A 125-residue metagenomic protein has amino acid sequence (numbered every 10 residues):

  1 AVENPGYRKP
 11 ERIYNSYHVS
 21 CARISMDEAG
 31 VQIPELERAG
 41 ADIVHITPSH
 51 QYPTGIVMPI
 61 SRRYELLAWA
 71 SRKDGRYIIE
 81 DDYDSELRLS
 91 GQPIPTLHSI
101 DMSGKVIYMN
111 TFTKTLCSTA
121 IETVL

Functional and structural regions predicted by a protein language model:
A1-G75, E86, Q92-I100: Conserved core of the PLP fold type I
I78-E80: Generic enzyme active-site microenvironment
D82-D84: Conserved Walker B
E86-L87, T119: Hydrophobic positions within alpha-helical membrane elements
P93, H98-L125: Active-site PLP attachment segment
